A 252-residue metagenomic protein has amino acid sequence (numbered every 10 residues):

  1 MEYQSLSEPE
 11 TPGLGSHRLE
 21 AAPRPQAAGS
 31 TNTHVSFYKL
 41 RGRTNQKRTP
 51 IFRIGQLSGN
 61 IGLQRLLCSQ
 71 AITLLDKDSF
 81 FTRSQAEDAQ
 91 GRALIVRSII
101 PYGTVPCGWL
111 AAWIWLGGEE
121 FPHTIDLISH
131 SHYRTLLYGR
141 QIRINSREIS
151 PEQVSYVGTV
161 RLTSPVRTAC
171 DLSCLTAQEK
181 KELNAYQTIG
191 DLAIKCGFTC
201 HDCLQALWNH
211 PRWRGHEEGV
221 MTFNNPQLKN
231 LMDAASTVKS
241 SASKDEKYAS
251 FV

Functional and structural regions predicted by a protein language model:
E2, R53, I61, L67-S69 (+2 more regions): Hydrophobic alpha-helical interaction segments
E2-F52: Short amphipathic alpha-helical interface segments
T33-V35, L40, P50, G62-K77 (+1 more regions): Conserved short "hinge" loops at termini or chain/domain junctions
G59-Q70, D76-D78, R83, Y102-Y133: Short helix-loop-helix/strand-helix junction enriched in hydrophobic and basic residues
S79-I95, I99: N-terminal interaction modules that seed assembly of large macromolecular complexes
R92-A93, A111-A112, I128-S129, R147-Q153: Short acidic (Asp/Glu) patches
Y133-G139, P151-V154: Active-site metal-binding core of divalent-cation-utilizing nuclease and nuclease-like domains
I142: Electrostatic, structured charged patches in enzyme active sites and in nucleic-acid/phosphate-binding
